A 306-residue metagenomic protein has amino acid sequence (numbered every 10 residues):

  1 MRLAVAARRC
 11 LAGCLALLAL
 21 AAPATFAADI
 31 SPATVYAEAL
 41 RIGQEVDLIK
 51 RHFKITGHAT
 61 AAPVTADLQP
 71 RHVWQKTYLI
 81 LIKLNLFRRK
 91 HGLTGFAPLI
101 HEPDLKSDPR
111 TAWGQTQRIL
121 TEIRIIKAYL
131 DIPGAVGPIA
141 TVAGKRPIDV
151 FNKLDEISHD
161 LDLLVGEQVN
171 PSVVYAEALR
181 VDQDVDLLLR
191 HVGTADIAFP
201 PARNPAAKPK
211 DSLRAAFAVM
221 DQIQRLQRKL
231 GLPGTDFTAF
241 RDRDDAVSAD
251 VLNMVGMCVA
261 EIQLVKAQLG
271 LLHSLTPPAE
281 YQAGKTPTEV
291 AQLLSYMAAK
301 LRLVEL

Functional and structural regions predicted by a protein language model:
M1-C14: Bacterial N-terminal signal peptides that target proteins for export
A12-A22: Bacterial N-terminal signal peptides
P23-A27: Sec/Tat signal peptide C-region and signal peptidase I cleavage site
A28-L306: Mature extracytoplasmic or organellar-lumen-exposed domains after removal of signal/transit peptides
